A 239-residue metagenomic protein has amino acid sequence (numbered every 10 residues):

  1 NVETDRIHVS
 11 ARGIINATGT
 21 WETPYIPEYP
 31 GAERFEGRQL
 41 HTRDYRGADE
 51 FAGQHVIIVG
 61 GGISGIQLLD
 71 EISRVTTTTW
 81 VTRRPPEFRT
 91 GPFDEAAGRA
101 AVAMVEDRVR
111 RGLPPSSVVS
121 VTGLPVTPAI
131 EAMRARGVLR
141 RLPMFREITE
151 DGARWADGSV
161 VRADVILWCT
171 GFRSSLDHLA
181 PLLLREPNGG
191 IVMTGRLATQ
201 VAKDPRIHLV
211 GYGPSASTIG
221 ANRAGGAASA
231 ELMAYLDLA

Functional and structural regions predicted by a protein language model:
N1-A239: Flavin (primarily FAD) cofactor-binding/catalytic cores of flavoenzymes
